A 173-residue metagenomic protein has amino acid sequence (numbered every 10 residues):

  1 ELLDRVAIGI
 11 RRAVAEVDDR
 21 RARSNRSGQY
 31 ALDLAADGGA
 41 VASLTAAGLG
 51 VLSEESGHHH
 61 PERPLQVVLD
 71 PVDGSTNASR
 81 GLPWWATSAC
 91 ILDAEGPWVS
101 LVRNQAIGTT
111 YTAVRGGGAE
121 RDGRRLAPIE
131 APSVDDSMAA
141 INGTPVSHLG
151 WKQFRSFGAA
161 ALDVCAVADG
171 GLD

Functional and structural regions predicted by a protein language model:
E1-V72: N-terminal subdomain of lithium-sensitive/metallo-dependent phosphomonoesterases centered on the IMPase/IPPase/PAP
S24-R26, L52, P61-G116: Active-site-adjacent structural elements in enzyme catalytic cores
Y30-A35, S79-G81, G158: Short, conserved micro-motifs enriched in small and acidic residues
D33, D70-D73, N104, D163 (+1 more regions): Acidic active-site catalytic centers that drive phospho-/nucleotidyl reactions and related ester hydrolyses
G48, G171-L172: Residue-level detector of structured alpha->beta connecting loops
H59, G74, I129-A131: Short secondary-structure boundary/capping segments
A86-G171: Acidic beta-strand-loop-alpha-helix segment within the catalytic core of divalent metal-dependent phosphate-processing
